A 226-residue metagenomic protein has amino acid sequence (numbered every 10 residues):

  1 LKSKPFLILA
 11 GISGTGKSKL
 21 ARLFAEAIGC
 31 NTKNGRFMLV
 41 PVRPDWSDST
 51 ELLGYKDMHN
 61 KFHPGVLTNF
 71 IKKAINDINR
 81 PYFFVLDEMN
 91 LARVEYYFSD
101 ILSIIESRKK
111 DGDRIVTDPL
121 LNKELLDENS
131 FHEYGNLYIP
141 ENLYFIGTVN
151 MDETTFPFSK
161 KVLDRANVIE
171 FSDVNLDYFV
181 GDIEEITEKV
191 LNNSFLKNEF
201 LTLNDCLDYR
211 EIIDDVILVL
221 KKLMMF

Functional and structural regions predicted by a protein language model:
L1-F226: C-terminal regulatory/interaction module of P-loop NTP-utilizing enzymes
